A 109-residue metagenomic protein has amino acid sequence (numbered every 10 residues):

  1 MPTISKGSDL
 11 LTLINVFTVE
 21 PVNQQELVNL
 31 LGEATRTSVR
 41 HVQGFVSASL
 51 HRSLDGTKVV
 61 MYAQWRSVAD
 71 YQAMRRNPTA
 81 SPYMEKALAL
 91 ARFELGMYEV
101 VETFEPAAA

Functional and structural regions predicted by a protein language model:
M1-L11, V46-T57, Y83-A109: Glycine-rich beta-strand-turn "strand-cap" elements at beta-sheet edges
T3, P21-V22, H41-V42: Short acidic-aromatic low-complexity motifs
L11-T18, S47-R75: Short, well-ordered beta-strand segments in beta-rich or mixed alpha/beta enzyme and ligand-binding folds
T18-L31: Short, surface-exposed ligand-recognition loops at beta-strand->loop->(often short) alpha-helix junctions that present
V19-P21, S67, E99-E102: Non-catalytic surface loops within mature trypsin-like serine protease
E33-V46, Q64-M97: An amphipathic, aromatic/His-enriched active-site/gating alpha helix that lines ligand/cofactor pockets
